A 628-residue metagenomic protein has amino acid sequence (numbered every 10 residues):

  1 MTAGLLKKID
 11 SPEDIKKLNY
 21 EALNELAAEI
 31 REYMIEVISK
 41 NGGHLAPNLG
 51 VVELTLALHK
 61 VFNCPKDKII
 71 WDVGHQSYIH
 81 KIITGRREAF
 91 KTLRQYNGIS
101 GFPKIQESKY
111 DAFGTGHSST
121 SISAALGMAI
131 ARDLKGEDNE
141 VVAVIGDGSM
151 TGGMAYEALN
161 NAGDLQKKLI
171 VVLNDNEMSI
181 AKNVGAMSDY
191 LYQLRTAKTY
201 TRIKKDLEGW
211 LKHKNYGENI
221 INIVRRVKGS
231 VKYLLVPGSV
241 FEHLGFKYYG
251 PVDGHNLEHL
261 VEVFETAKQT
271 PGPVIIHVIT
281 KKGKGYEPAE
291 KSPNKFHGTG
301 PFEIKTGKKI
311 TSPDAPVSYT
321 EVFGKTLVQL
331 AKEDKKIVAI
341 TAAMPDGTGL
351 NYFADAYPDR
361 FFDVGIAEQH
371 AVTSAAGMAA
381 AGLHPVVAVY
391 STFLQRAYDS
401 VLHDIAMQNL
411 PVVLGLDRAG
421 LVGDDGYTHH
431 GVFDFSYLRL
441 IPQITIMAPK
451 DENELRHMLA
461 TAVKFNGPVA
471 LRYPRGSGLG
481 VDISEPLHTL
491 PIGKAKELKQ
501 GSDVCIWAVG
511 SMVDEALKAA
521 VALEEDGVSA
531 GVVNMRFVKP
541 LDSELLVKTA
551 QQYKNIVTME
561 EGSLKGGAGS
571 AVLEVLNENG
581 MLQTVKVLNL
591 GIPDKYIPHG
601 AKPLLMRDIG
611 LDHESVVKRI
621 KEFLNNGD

Functional and structural regions predicted by a protein language model:
T2-I83, E242-L260, H277-T280: N-terminal amphipathic, basic-rich helices that act as targeting or association modules
N19, D147, D451: Short, conserved phosphate/pyrophosphate- and ester-handling motifs at nucleotide-, phospho-/glycolipid
H44-L165, Y319, I337, T341-A342 (+1 more regions): Cofactor-binding active-site loop characterized by glycine-rich and histidine/acidic residues
T92-A124, L134-D138, D164-K295, T311-T326 (+8 more regions): Thiamine diphosphate
V141, I145-A158, G349, F361 (+3 more regions): Extended, hydrophobic alpha-helical segments in both membrane/secreted and soluble proteins
P301-K305, P442-I483: Helix-enriched interaction subdomains in cytosolic or periplasmic regions, typified by TIR/SEFIR signaling/NADase cores
V364-G365, V389-Y390, A448-D451, E560-E561: Short beta->alpha connector loops at strand-helix junctions that form conserved, small/polar/Pro-enriched
